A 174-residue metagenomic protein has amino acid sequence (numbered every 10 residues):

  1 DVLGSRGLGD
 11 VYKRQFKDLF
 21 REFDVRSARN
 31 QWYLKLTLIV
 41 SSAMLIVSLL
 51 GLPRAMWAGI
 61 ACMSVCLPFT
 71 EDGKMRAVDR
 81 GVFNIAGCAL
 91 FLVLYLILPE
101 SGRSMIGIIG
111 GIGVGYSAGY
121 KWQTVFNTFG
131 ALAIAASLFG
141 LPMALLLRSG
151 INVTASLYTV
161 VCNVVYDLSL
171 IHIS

Functional and structural regions predicted by a protein language model:
D1-Y12, I171-H172: Single conserved hydrophobic/aromatic residue that forms the stacking wall/gate of nucleotide- or nucleobase-binding
S5, V40, L52-T70, I108-V160: Pore- and pathway-forming membrane helices of multi-pass small-molecule/ion transporters and channels
K13-D18, R80-V82: Cytoplasmic membrane-interface regions of multi-pass membrane proteins
L19-S41: Membrane-water interface at loop-to-transmembrane-helix junctions
R26-L34, V93-R103: Hydrophobic alpha-helical transmembrane segments
L34-I46, G81-V93, I109-G110, S149-V161: Hydrophobic, lipid-facing residues on alpha-helical transmembrane segments of integral membrane proteins
S41-L94: Transmembrane helical segments that form the transport core of multi-pass membrane transport proteins
V164-I171: Membrane-interface capping segments at transmembrane-helix boundaries
